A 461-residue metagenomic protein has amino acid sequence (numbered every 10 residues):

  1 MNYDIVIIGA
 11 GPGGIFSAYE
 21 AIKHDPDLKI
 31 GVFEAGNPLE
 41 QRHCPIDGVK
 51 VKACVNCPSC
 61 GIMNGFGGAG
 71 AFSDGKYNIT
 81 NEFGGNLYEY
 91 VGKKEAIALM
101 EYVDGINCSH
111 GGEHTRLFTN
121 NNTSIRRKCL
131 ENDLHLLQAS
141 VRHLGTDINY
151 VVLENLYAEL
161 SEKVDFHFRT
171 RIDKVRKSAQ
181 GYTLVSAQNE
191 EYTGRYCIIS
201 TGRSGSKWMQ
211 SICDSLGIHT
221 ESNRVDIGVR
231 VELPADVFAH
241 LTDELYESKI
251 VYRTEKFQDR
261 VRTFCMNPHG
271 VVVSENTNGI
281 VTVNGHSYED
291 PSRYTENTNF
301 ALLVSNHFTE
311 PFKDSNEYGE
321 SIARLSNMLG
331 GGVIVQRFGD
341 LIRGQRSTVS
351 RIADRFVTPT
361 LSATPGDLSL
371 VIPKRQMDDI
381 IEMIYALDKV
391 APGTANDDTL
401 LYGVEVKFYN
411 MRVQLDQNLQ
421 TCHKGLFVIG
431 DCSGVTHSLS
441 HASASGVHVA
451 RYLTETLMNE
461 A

Functional and structural regions predicted by a protein language model:
M1-N81, N121-T123, R127-A461: Residues forming the flavin
G65-T115: Dinucleotide-binding Rossmann-like beta1-alpha1 core, especially the glycine-rich loop that anchors the ADP
